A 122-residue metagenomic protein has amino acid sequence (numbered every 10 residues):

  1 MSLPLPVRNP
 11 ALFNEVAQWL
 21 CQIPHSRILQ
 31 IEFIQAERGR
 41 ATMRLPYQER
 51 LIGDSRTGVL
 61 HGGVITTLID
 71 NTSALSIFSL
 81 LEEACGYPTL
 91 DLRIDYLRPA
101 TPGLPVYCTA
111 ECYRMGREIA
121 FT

Functional and structural regions predicted by a protein language model:
M1-T122: Terminal targeting signals and extreme-terminal segments of soluble enzymes
